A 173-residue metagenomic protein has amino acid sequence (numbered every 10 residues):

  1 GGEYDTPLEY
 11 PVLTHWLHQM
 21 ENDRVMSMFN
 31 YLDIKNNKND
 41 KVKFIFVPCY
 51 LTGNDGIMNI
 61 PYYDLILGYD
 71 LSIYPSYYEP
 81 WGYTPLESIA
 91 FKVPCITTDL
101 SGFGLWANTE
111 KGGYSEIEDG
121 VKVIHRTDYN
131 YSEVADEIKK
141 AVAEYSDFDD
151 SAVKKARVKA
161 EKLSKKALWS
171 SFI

Functional and structural regions predicted by a protein language model:
G1-D64, V121-V123: Nucleotide-activated donor-binding/catalytic signature segment of Leloir-type glycosyltransferases, i.e., the conserved
N36-G68, K140-E144, F148-K155, K159-A167: Conserved nucleotide-sugar donor-binding subdomain of glycosyltransferases
Y63-P80: Acidic donor-binding loop of glycosyltransferase active sites
P75-K166: Catalytic binding pocket for nucleotide-activated donors in carbohydrate/polymer assembly enzymes
L168-I173: Charged, gly/pro-enriched flexible loop segments at helix/strand junctions
